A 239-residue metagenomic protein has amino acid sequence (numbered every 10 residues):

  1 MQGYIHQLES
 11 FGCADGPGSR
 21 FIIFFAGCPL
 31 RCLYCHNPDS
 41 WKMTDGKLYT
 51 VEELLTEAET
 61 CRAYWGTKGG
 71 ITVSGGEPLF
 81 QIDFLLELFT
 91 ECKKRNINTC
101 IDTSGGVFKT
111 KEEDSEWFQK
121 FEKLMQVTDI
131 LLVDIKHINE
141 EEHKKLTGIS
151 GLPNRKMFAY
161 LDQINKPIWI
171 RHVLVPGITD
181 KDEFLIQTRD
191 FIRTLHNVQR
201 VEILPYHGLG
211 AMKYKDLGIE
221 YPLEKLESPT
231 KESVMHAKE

Functional and structural regions predicted by a protein language model:
M1-Q2, Q7-Y49: Canonical Radical SAM [4Fe-4S] cluster-binding loop centered on the CxxxCxxC motif and its immediate flanking residues
Q2-A14, W169, L174-E239: Auxiliary Fe-S-binding modules of radical SAM enzymes
G16, Y34, M43, I82 (+3 more regions): Generic domain-boundary/flexible-linker signal
D39-M43, K144-S150, G218-L226: Short glycine-enriched, charge-decorated loop/helix-capping segments at active-site entrances that position
G46, E77, L146, G177 (+1 more regions): Pocket-edge positions in alpha/beta enzyme catalytic cores
L55, E59-A63, T67-G70, L79-L209: Conserved AdoMet/S-adenosylmethionine-binding subsite of the radical SAM
T72-S74: Short glycine-rich or small-residue beta-strand-to-loop segments that form or flank ligand, phosphate, metal/Fe-S
